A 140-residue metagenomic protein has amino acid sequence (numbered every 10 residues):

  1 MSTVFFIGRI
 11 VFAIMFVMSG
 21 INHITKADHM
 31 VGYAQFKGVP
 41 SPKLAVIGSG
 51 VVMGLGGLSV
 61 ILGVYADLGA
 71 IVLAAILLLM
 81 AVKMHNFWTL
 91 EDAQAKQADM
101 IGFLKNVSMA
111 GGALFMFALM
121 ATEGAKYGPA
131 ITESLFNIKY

Functional and structural regions predicted by a protein language model:
M1-H29, Q35-F36, P40-L55, L62-Y140: Extended, low-polarity transmembrane helix blocks
